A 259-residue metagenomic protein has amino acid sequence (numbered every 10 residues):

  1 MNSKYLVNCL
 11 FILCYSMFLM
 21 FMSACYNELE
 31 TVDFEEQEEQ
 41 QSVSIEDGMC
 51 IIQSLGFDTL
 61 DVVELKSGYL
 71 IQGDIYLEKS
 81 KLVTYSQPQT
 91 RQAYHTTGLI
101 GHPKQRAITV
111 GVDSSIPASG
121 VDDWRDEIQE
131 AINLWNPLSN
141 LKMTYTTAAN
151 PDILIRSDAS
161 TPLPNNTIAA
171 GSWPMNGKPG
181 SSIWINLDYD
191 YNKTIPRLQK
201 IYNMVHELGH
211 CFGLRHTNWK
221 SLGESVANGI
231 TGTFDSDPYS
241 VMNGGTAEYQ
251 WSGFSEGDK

Functional and structural regions predicted by a protein language model:
M1-L13: Bacterial N-terminal signal peptides that target proteins for export
M20-A24: C-terminal motif of bacterial Sec signal peptides marking the signal peptidase cleavage site
E28-D122: Disordered inhibitory propeptide/activation segment of secreted metzincin zinc metalloprotease zymogens, centered on
G111-S114, Y145-P164: Acidic helix-start/capping segments at beta-turn-to-alpha-helix junctions
G120-T144: A short alpha-helix/helix-coil micro-patch that ends at or immediately precedes a cysteine
P137-P151, H216-S225: Surface-exposed patches in mature extracellular/periplasmic domains of secreted proteins
R156-W184: Catalytic zinc-binding patch centered on the HExxH motif and its immediate surroundings that defines zinc-dependent
R197-G257: The catalytic-center signature of Zn2+-dependent metalloproteases
